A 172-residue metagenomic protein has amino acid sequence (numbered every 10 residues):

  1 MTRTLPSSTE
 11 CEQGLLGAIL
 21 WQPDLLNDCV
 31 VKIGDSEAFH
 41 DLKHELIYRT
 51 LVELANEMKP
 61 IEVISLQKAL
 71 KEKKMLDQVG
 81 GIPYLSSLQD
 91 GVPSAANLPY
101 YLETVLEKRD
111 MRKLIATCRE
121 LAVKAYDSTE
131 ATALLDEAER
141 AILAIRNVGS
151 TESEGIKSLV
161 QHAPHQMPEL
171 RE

Functional and structural regions predicted by a protein language model:
M1-R109: Noncatalytic partner-interaction/assembly domains of nucleic-acid and motor enzyme complexes, especially the accessory
G17-L20, D24, E152-E172: The Walker A/P-loop phosphate-binding site
D28-L54, R119-T151: Short, charged N-terminal helix-start/capping segments
I61-I64, R112, T132-A133, E154: Short, solvent-exposed positions on alpha-helices
I82-N147: Extended, charged alpha-helical coiled-coil/arm scaffolds that mediate oligomerization and mechanical coupling in large
